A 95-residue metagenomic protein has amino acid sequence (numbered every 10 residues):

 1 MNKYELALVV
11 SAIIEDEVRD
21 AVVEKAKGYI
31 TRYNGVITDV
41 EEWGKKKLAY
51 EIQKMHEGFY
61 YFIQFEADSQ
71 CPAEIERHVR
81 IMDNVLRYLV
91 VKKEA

Functional and structural regions predicted by a protein language model:
N2-A95: Structured, basic alpha/beta domains of bacterial-type, RNA-associated proteins
